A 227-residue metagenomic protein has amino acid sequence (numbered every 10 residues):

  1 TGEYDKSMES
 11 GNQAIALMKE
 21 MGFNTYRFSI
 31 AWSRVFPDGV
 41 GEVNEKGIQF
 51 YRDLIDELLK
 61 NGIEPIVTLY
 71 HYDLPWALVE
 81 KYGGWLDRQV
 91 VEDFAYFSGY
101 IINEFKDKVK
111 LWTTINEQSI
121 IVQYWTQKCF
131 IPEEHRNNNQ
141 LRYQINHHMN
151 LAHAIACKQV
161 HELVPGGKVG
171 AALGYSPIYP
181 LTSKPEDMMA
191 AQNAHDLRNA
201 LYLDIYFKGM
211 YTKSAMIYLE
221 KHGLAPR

Functional and structural regions predicted by a protein language model:
T1, Q49-R227: Active-site region of glycoside hydrolase catalytic domains
T1-N44, I48, L54-N61: N-terminal structural segment of carbohydrate-active enzymes
